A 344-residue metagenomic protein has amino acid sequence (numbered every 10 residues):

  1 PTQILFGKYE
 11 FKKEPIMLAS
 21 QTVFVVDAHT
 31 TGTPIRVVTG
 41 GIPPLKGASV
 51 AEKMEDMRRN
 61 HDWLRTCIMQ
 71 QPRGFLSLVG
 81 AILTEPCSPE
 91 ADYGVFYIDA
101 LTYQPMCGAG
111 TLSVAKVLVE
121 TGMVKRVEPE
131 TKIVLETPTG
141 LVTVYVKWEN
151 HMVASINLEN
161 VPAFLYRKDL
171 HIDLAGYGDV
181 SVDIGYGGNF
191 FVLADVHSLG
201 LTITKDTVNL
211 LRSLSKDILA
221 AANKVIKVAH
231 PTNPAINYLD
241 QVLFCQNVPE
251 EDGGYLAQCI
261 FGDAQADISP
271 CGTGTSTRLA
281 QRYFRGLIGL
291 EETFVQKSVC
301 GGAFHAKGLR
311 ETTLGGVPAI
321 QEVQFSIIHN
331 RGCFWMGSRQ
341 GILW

Functional and structural regions predicted by a protein language model:
F11-D183, V192-W344: A glycine-rich beta-to-alpha transition motif near the start of alpha/beta enzyme domains, typified by
G188: Glycine-rich ThDP/TPP pyrophosphate-binding loop and its adjacent helix/strand module within ThDP-dependent enzymes
